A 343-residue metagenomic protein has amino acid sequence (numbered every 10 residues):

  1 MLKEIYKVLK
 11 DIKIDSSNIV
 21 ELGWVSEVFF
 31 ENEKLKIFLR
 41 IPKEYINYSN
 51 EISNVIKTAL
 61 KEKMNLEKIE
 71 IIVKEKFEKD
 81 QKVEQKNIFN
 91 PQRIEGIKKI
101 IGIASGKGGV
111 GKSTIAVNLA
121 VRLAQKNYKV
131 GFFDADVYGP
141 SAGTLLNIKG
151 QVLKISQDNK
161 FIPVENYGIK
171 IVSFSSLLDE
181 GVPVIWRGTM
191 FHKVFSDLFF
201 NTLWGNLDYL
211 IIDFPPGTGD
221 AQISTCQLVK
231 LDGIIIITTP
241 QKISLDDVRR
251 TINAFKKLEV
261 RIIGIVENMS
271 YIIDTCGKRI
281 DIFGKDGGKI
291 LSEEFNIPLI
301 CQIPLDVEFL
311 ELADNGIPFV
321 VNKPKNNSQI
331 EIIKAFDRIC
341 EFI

Functional and structural regions predicted by a protein language model:
M1-V28: N-proximal, solvent-exposed amphipathic alpha-helical segments enriched in charged/polar residues
L9, V25, I97, G108 (+10 more regions): Residue-level signature of catalytic and energy-coupling elements of molecular machines, predominantly ATP/GTP-dependent
D11, S49, S53-I56, D208-Y209 (+1 more regions): Conserved catalytic-core segment of NTP-binding enzymes
E21-W24, E31, I41-Y45, S49-A104: Extreme N-terminal, non-catalytic leader segments that precede Walker-type/kinase nucleotide-binding cores
K99-Y138, I252: Walker A/P-loop phosphate-binding motif and the immediately C-terminal alpha-helix
L123-W186, H192-F195, F199: Phosphate-binding loop that captures ATP/GTP phosphates
L178-T225: Phosphate-binding/switch loop-helix module in NTP-utilizing enzymes
N315-K325: C-terminal boundary of histidine-terminating zinc-finger modules
